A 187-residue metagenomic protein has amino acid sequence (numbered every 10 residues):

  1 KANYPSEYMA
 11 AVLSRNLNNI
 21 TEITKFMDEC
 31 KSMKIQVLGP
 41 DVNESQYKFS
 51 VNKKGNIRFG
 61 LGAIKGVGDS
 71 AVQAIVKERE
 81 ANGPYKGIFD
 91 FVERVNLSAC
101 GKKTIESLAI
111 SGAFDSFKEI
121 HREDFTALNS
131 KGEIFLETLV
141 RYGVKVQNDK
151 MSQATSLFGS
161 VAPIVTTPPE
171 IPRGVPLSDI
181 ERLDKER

Functional and structural regions predicted by a protein language model:
K1-R187: Noncatalytic, beta-rich nucleic-acid-contacting surfaces in large DNA/RNA-processing enzymes
